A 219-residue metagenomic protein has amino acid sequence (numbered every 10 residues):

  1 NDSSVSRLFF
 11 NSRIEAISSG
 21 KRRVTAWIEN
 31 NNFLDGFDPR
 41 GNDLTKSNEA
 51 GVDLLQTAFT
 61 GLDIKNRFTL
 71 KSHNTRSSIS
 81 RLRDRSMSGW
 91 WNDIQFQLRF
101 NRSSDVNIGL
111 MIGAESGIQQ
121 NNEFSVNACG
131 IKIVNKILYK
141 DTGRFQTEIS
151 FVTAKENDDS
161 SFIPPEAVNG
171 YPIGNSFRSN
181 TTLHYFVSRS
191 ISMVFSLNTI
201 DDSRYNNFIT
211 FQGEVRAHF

Functional and structural regions predicted by a protein language model:
N1-F219: Exposed, low-structure sequence patches enriched in small/polar residues
